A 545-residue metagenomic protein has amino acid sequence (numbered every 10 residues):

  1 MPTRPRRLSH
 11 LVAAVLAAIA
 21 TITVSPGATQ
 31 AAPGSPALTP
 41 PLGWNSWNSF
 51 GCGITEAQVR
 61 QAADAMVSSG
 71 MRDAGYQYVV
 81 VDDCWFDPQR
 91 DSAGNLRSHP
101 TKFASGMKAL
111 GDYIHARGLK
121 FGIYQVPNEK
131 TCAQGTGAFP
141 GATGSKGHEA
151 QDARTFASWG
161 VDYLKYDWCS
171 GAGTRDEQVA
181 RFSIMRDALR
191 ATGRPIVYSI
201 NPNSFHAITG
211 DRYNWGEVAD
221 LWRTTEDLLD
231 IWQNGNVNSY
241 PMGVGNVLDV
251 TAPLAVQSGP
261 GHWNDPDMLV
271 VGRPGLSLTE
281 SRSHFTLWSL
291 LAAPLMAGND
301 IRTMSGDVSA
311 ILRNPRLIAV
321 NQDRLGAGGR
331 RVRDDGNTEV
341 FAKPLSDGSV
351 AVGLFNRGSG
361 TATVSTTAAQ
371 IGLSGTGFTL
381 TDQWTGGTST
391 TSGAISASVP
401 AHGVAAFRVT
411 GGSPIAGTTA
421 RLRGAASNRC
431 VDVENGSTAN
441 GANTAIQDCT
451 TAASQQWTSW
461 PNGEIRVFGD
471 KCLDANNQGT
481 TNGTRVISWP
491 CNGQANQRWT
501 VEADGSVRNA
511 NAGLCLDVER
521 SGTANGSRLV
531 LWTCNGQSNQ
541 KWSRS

Functional and structural regions predicted by a protein language model:
M1-A31: Secretory targeting and sorting signals
P2, V12, G412-S545: Lectin-like carbohydrate-binding module/patch detector with strong preference for beta-trefoil
Q30-R60, A65-S68, I196, I200 (+2 more regions): N-terminal module-boundary/linker segments of secreted carbohydrate-active enzymes
P36, P40-S46, G75-D82, K120-Q125 (+8 more regions): Structural recognition of the beta-strand scaffold that forms the well-ordered cores of secreted hydrolase catalytic
A62, M66-R175: Aromatic-lined carbohydrate-binding/catalytic grooves of carbohydrate-active enzymes
H148-Q151, V197-D300: Glycan-recognition surfaces
W288-L291, M296-G298, D334-L373: Carbohydrate-binding surface patches
T391-P414: C-terminal beta-strand-rich structural cap/linker in extracellular carbohydrate-active enzymes
